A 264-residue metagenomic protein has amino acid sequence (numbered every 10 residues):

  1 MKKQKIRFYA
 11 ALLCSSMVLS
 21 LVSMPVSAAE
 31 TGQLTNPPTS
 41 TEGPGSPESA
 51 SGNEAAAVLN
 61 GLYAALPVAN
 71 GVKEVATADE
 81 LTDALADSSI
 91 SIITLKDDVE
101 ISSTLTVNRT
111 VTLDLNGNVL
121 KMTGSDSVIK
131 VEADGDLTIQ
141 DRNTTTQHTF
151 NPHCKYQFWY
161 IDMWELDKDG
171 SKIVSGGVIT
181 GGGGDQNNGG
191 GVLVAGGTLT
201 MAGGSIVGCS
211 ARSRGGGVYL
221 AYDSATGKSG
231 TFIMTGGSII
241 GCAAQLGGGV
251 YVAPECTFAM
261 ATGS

Functional and structural regions predicted by a protein language model:
M1-K5, T41-E42: N-terminal secretory signal peptides that target proteins for export/translocation
Q4-V26: Sec-dependent N-terminal signal peptides of Gram-positive bacterial secreted proteins and lipoproteins
M24-D87: Low-complexity, acidic Ser/Thr/Pro-rich repeat tracts that form intrinsically disordered stalk/linker regions of very
V75, A84-I101, V111-N116: Glycine-rich repeat segments that build the extracellular carbohydrate-interaction surface of secreted and virion
E100-T112, L120-T149, H153-E165, S171 (+3 more regions): Extracellular beta-strand-rich solenoid/capping regions of secreted or surface-exposed proteins that bind or remodel
T112-L115, D136-D141, V174, T198-I206 (+2 more regions): All-beta strand scaffolds that present successive hydrophobic residues in beta-strands
